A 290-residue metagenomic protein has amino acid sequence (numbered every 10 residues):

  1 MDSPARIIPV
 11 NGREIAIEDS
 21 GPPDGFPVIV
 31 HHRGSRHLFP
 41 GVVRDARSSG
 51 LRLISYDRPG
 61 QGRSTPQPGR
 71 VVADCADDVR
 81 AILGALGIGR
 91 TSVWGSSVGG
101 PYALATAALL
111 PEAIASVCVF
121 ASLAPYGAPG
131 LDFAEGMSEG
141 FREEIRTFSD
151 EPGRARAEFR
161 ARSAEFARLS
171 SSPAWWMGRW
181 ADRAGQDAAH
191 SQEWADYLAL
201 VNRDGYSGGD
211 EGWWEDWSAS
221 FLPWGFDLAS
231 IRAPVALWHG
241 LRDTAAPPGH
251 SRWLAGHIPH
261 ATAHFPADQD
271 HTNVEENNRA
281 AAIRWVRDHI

Functional and structural regions predicted by a protein language model:
M1-D19: N-terminal cap/lid segment of alpha/beta-hydrolase-fold proteins
R13-T65: Conserved HGGG/HGGXW glycine-rich cap/lid loop of the alpha/beta-hydrolase fold
D74-S92: Conserved acidic catalytic loop of the alpha/beta-hydrolase fold
R90-D132: Conserved hydrolase catalytic core segment
E139-F226: Alpha/beta-hydrolase
I231, L237-H239, D243: Short beta-strand/loop motif that positions the catalytic acidic residue of the alpha/beta-hydrolase fold
T244-H250: Conserved alpha/beta-hydrolase "acid-adjacent" motif
H260-I290: Catalytic active-site module of serine/aspartate enzymes centered on a nucleophile-bearing elbow/loop
